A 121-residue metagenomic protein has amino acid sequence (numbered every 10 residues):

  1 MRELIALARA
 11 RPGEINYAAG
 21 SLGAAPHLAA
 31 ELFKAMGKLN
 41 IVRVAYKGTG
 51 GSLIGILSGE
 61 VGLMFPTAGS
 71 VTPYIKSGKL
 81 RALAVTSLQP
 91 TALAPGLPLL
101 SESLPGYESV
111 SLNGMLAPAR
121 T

Functional and structural regions predicted by a protein language model:
M1, P26-H27, M64, P73-K76 (+1 more regions): Alpha-helix N-cap/helix-start motif
M1-G51, L100, P105, S109-T121: Hinge/capping helix and adjacent helix->loop/strand transition within the periplasmic-binding protein
N16, G62-P66, R81-A84: Paired acidic/hydrophobic, glycine-rich loop segments that form the ligand-binding mouth/hinge of periplasmic-binding
S21, T67, T86: Nucleotide-sugar donor-binding loop of glycosyltransferases
L32, M36, G50-M64, G69-S77: Short helices/loops that flank or line small-molecule/ion binding pockets
V71-T121: C-terminal lobe and pocket-closing loops of periplasmic/extracytoplasmic Venus-flytrap solute-binding proteins
